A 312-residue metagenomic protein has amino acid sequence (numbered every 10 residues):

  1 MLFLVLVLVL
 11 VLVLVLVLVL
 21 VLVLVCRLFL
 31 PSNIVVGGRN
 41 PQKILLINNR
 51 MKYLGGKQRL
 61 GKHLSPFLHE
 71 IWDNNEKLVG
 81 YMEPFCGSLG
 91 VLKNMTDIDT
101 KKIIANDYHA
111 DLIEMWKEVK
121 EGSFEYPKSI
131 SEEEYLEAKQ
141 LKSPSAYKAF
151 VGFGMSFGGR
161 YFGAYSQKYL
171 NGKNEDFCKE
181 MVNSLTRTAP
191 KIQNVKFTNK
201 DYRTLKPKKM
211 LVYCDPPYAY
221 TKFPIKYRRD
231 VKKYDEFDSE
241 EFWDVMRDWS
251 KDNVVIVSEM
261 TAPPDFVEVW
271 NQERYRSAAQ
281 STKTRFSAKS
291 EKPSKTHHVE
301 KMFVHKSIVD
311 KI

Functional and structural regions predicted by a protein language model:
V7-V23: Acidic, glycine-centered low-complexity repeats within long intrinsically disordered regions
N33-I104, V195-K196, K200-L211, Y218-I312: Class I S-adenosyl-L-methionine
D99-N199, R203: Class I S-adenosyl-L-methionine-dependent methyltransferase module
A110-E114, P217-K222: Extended hydrophobic secondary-structure segments
F153-M155, C214-Y218: Short loop/turn segments at strand-loop or loop-helix junctions that form parts of catalytic or ligand-binding pockets
